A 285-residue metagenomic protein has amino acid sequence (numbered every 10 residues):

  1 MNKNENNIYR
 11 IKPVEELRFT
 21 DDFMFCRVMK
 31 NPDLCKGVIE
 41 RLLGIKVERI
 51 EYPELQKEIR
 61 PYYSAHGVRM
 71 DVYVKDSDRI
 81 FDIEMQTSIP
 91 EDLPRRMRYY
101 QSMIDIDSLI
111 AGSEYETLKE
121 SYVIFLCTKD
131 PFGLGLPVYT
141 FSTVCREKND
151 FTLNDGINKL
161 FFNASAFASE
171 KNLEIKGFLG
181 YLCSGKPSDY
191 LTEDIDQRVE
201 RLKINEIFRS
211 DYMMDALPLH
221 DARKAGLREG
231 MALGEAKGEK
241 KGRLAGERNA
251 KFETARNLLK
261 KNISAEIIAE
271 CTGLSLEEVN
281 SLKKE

Functional and structural regions predicted by a protein language model:
M1-N158, A168: Accessory alpha/beta interaction modules
N2-E15, F19, F23, S77 (+3 more regions): Short, charged alpha-helical interaction segments and adjacent helix-coil junctions
F162: Conserved phosphate-donor/acceptor-positioning beta-strand/loop module used by diverse small-molecule
